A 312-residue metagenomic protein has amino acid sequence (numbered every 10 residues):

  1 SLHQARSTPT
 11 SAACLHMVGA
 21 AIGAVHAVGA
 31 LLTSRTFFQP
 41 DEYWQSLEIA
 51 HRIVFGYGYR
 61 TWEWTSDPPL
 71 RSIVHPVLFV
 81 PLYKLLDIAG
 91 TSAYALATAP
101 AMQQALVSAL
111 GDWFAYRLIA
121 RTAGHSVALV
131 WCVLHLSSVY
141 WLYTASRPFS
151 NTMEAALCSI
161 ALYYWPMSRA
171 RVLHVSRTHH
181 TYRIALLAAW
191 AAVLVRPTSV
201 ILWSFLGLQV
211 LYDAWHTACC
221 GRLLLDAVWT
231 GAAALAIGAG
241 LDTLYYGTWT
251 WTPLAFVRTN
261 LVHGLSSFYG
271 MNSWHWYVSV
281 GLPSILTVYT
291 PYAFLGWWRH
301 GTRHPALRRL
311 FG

Functional and structural regions predicted by a protein language model:
S1-G29, L225-G231: Start-transfer (signal-anchor) and selected internal transmembrane alpha helices of multi-pass inner/ER membrane
C14-A20, T91-A99, Q103-S138, A155 (+1 more regions): Transmembrane-helix signature of polytopic, membrane-embedded enzymes that assemble or transfer cell-envelope glycans
Q39-D41, Y143-M153: Short acidic/glycine- and proline-prone juxtamembrane loop motifs at membrane-interface regions of multi-pass membrane
D41-R52, G58-R60, C219-V228, G240-W276: Extracytoplasmic catalytic-loop and juxtamembrane helix elements of membrane-embedded, polyprenol/dolichol-linked
Q45-I53, T65-T91, M102, L106 (+2 more regions): Short hydrophobic/aromatic helix or loop-helix immediately within or flanking a transmembrane segment in polytopic
S108, H135, S150, E154-L162 (+1 more regions): Hydrophobic core segments of transmembrane alpha-helices in multi-pass, intramembrane catalytic enzymes
Y163-A189, V200-L235, F294-R303: Perimembrane helix-loop-helix junctions
S279-R308: Hydrophobic, aromatic-rich transmembrane alpha-helices and their immediate juxtamembrane boundary segments
